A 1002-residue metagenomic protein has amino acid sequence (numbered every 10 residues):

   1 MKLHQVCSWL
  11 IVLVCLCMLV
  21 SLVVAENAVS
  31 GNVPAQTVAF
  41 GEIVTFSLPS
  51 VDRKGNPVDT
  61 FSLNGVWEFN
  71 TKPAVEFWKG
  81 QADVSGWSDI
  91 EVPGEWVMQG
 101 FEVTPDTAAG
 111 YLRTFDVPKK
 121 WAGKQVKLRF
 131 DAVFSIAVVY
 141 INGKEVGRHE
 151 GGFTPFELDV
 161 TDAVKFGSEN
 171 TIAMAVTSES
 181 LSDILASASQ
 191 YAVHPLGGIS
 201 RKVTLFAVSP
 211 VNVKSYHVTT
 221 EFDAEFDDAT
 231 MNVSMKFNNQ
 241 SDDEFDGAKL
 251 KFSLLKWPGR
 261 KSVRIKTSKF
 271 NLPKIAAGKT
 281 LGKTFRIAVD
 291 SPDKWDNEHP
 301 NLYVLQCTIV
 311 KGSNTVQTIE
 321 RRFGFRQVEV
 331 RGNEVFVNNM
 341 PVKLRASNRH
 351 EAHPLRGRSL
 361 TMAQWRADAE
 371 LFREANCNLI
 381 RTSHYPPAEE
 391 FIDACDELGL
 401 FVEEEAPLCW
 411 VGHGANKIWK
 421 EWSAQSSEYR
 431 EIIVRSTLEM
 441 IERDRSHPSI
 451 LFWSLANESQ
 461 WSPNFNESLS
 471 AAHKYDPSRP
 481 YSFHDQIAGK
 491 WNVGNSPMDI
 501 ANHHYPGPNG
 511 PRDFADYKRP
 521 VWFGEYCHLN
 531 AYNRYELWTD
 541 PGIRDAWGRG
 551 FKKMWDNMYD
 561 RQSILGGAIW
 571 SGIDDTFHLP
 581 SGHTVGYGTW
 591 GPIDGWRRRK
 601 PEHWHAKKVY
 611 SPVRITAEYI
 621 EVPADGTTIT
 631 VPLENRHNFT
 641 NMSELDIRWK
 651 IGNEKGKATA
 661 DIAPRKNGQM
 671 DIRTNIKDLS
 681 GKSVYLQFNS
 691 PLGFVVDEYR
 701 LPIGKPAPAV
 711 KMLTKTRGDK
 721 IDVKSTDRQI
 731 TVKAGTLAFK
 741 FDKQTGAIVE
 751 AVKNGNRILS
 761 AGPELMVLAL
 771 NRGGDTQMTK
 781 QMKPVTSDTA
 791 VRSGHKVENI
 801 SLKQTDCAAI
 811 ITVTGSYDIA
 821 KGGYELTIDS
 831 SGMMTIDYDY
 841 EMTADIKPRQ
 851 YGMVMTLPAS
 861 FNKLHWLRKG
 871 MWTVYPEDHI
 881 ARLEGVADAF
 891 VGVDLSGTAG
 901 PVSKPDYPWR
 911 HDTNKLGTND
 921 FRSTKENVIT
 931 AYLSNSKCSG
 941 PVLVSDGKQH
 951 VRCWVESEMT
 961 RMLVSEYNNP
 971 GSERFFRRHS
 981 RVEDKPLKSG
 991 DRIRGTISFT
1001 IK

Functional and structural regions predicted by a protein language model:
E26-R129, S182-Q190, L196-I199, S581-G582 (+3 more regions): Extended carbohydrate-recognition surfaces in non-catalytic/accessory domains of CAZymes and lectin-like proteins
N27-I43, D52-K54, V146-G147, F166-A207 (+4 more regions): Glycine/proline-rich low-complexity spacer/linker segments in large multi-domain proteins
V29-V51, D59, D89-V92, Q99-F101 (+6 more regions): Extended substrate-binding grooves/exosites of carbohydrate-active enzymes
S30-G31, P49, R53, D106-S215 (+3 more regions): Accessory beta-strand-rich segments of carbohydrate-active enzymes
L48, D52-D59, M235-D242, G259 (+2 more regions): Carbohydrate-binding surfaces of carbohydrate-active enzymes
A132, D296, L679, A709-K1002: Beta-strand/loop-rich accessory regions of lumenal/periplasmic or secreted enzymes, predominantly carbohydrate-active
T161-V233, D242, A248, P258 (+8 more regions): An acidic-aromatic loop/edge-strand motif
K165-E169, K236-E329, Y685-L686, S690-V723: Extended acidic/polar, glycine-enriched regions that form or flank non-catalytic beta-rich accessory modules
